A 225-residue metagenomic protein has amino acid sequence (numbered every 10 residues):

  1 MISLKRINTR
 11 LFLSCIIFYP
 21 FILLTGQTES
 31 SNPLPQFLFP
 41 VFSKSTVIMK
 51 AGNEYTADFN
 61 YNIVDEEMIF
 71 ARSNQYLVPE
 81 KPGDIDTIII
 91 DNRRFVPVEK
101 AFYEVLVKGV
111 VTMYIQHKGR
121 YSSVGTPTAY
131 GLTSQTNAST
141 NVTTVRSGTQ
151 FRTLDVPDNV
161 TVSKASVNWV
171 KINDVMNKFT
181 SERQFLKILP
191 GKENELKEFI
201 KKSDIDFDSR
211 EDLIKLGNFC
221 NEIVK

Functional and structural regions predicted by a protein language model:
M1-S31, L216: Bacterial Sec-dependent N-terminal signal peptides
I17, Q36-L38, I48, Y61 (+2 more regions): Sterically constrained small-residue positions within well-ordered secondary structures of folded domains
L23, K44, E67: Exposed beta-strand and adjacent loop surfaces of beta-rich binding modules that mediate intermolecular recognition
T28-T46: Short N-terminal segments immediately surrounding and downstream of signal-peptide cleavage
K50-G52: Glycine-centered tight beta-turn/hairpin loop motif at sheet-sheet or coil-to-beta transitions
Y55-N177: Aromatic-patch recognition
R152-K215: A short, solvent-exposed beta-edge/loop patch
L213-V224: Short, low-complexity, Pro/Ser/Thr/Gly-rich segments in the mature regions of secreted, periplasmic
